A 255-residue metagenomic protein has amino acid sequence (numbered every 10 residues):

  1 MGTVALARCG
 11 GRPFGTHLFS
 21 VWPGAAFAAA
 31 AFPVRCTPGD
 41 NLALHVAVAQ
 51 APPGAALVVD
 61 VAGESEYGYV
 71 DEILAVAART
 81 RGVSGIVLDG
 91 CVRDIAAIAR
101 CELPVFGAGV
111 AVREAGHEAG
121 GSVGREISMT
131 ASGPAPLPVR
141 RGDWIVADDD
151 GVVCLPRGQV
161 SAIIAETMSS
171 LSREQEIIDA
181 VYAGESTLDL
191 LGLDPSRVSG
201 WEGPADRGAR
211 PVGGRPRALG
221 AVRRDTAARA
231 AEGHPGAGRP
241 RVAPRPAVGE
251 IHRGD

Functional and structural regions predicted by a protein language model:
M1-R141, C154-D206: Feature captures the catalytic cores and cofactor-binding loops of soluble hydro-lyases/lyases that act on carboxylate
I145: C-terminal binding/interaction regions
D148: Histidine- and aromatic-rich ligand-binding microenvironments
R207-A243: Non-catalytic terminal and connector segments of soluble metabolic enzymes
P246-G254: Short, intrinsically disordered C-terminal tails of secreted or membrane-associated proteins
